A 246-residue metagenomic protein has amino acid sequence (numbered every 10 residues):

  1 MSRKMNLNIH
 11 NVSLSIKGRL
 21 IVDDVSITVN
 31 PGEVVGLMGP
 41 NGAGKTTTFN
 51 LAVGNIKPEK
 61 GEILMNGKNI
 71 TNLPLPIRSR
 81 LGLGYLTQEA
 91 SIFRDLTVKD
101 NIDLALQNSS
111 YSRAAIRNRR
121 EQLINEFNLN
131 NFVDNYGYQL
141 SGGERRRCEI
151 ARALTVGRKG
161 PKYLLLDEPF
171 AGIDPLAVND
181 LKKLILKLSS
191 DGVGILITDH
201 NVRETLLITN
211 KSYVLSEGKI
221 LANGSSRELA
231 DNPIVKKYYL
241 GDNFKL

Functional and structural regions predicted by a protein language model:
L7-I9, V22: Conserved structural motif at the start of ABC-family nucleotide-binding domains
K17, V35, L96-V98, D103-I116 (+2 more regions): ABC-type ATPase nucleotide-binding domains, specifically the catalytic core motifs of the NBD
M38-P40: The feature captures the beta-strand-to-loop junction immediately N-terminal to the Walker
V53: Helix-to-loop junction immediately C-terminal to a conserved catalytic motif
N69-G84, E89, R113-R117, V133-D134 (+1 more regions): ABC ATPase NBD coupling module
A114-F132, L186: Conserved ABC ATPase "signature" region
Y136-E144: Conserved ABC ATPase signature
